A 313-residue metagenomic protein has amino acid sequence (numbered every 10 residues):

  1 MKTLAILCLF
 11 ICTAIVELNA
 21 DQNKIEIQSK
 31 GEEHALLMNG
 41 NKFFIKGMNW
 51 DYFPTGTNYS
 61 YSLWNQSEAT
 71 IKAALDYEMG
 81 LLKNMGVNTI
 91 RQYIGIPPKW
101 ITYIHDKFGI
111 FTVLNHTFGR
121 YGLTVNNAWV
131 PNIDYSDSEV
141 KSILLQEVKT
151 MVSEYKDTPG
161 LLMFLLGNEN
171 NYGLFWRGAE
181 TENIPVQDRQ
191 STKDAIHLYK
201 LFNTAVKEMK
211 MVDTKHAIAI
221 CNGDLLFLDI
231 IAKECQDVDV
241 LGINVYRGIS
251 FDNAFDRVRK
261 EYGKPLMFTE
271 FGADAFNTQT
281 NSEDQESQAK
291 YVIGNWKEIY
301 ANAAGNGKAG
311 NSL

Functional and structural regions predicted by a protein language model:
L4-A14: Sec-dependent N-terminal signal peptides
I11, R177-G178, Q279: Hydrophobic alpha-helical membrane-insertion segments
V16-A20: Boundary at the C-terminal end of the N-terminal hydrophobic targeting segment
D21-S29: N-terminal low-complexity, Pro/Thr/Ser-rich intrinsically disordered segments that act as propeptides or flexible
K30, A35-L241, R247, F251-D252 (+2 more regions): Active-site mouth of glycoside hydrolases
M267-F268, A273: Active-site core of glycosidic bond-cleaving carbohydrate-active enzymes
F271, T280-L313: Substrate-binding cleft of secreted/luminal carbohydrate-active enzymes
